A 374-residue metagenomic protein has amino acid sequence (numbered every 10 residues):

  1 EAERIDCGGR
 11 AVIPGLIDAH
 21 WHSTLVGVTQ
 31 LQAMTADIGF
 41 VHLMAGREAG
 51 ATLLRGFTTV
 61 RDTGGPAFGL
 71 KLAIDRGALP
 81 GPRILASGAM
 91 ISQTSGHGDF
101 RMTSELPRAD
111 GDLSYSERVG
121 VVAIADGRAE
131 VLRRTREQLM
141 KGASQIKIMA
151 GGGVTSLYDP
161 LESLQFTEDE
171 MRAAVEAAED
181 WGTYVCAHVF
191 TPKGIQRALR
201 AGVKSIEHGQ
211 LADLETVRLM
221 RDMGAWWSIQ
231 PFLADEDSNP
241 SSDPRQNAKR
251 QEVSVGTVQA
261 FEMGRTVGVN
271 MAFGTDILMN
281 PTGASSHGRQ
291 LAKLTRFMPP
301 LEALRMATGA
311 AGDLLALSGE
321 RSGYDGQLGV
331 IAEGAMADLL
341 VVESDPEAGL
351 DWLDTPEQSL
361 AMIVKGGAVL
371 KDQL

Functional and structural regions predicted by a protein language model:
E1-I13: Histidine-rich, glycine-flanked metal-binding segment
G9, I17-H20, G56, V60 (+13 more regions): Divalent metal-coordination and catalytic microenvironments
R10-R76, T94-R101, D169, K193 (+1 more regions): Metal-associated gating/positioning segment near the N- to mid-region
Q30-L43, D110-R133, Y184-C186: Active-site mouth loops of central-metabolism enzymes
M44-L70, G81-M90, A143-S156, Y184 (+4 more regions): Divalent metal-dependent hydrolysis catalytic cores, especially in the metallo-beta-lactamase
I91-E117: Flexible glycine-/small-residue-enriched beta->alpha junction loops that bind anionic phosphate/pyrophosphate groups
M149-Q259, T266-V267, A272, I277-N280 (+2 more regions): Active-site core of metal-dependent hydrolases
D180, V255-P346: His/Asp/Glu-enriched, well-ordered alpha-helical/loop segment that forms or immediately abuts the divalent-metal
